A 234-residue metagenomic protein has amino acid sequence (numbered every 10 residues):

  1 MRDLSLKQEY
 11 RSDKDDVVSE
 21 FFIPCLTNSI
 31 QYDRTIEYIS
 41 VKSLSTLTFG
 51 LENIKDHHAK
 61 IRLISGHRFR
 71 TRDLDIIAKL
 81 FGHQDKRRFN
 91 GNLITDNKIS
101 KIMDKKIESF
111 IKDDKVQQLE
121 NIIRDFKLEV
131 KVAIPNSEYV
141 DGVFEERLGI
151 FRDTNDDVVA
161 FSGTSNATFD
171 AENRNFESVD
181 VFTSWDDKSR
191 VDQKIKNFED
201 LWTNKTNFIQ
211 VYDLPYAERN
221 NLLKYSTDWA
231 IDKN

Functional and structural regions predicted by a protein language model:
M1-N234: PLD/PLD-like phosphodiesterase catalytic module centered on the HKD motif
